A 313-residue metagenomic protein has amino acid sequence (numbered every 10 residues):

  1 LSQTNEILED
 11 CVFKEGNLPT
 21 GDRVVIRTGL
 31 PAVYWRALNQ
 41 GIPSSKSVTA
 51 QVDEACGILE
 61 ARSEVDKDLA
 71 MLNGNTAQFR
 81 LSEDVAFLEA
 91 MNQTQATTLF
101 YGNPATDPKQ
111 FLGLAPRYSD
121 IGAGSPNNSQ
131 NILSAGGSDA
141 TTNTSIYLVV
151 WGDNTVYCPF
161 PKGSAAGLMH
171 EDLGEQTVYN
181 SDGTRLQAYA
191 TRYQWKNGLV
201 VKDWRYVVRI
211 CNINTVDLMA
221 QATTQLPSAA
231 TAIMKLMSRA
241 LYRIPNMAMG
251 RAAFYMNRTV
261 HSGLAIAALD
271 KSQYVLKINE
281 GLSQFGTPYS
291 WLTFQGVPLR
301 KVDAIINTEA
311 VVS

Functional and structural regions predicted by a protein language model:
L1-E9, T20-V25, W35, S45-S313: Core alpha/beta structural scaffold of self-assembling particle/tube/pore-forming proteins
V12-G16: Short secondary-structure boundary/capping segments within folded domains
P31, Q40-S47: Active-site-surrounding "flap" and adjacent substrate/cofactor-binding loops of secreted or lumenal enzymes, prototyped
